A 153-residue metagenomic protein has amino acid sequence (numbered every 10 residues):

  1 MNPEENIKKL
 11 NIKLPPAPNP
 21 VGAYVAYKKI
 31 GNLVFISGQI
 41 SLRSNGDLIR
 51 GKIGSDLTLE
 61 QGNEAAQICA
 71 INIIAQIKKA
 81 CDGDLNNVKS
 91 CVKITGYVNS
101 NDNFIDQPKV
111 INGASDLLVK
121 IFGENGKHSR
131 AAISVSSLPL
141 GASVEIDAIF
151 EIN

Functional and structural regions predicted by a protein language model:
M1-N153: Short, polar/acidic, helix-capping and beta-turn segments at strand->helix junctions that line the mouths
